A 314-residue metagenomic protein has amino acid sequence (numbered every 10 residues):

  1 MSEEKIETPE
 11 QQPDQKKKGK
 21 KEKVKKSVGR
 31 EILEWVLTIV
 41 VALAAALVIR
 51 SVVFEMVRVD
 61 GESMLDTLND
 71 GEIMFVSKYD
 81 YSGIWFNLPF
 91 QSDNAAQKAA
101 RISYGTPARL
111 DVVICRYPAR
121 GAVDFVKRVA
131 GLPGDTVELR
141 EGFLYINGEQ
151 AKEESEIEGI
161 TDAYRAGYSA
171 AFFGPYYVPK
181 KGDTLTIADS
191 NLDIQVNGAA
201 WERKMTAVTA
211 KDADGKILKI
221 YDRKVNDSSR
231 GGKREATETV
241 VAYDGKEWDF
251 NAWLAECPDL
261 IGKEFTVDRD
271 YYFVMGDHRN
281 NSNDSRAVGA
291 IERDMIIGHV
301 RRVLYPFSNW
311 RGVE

Functional and structural regions predicted by a protein language model:
S2-E31, D66-E314: Soluble "head" domains of membrane/secretory-pathway proteins
E34-V52: Hydrophobic membrane-insertion alpha-helices, especially the h-region of bacterial N-terminal signal peptides
F54-D70: Alpha-helical transmembrane signal-anchor/signal-peptide segments
